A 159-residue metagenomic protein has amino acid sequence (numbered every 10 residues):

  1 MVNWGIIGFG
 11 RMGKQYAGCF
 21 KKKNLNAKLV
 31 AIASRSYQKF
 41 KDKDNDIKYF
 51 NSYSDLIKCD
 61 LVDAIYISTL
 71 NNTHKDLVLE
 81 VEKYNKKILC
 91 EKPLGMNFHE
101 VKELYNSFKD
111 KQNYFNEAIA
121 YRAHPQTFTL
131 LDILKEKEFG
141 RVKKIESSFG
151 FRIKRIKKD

Functional and structural regions predicted by a protein language model:
M1-D44: N-terminal Rossmann-like dinucleotide-binding module
V2, E103-Y121, R141-I145: Rossmann-fold dehydrogenase core element
K23-N24, D44, C59-D60, H124 (+1 more regions): Acidic-histidine catalytic/liganding microenvironments
A27-L29, V62, V142: Core-facing hydrophobic residues within beta-strands of well-ordered domains
A31-A33, Y66, K143-E146: Residues embedded in well-ordered beta-strands within globular domains across many folds
I47-S107: Beta-loop-alpha module in the N-terminal Rossmann-like domain of NAD(P)-dependent dehydrogenases, especially those
Y121-D159: Predominantly a Rossmann-like dinucleotide-binding segment in NAD(P)-dependent oxidoreductases
